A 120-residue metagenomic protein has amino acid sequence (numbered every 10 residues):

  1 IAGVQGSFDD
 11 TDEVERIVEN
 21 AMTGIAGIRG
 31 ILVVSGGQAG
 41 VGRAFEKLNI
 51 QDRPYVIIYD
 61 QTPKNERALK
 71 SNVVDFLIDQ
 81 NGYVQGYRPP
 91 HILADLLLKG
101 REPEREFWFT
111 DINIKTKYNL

Functional and structural regions predicted by a protein language model:
V4-Q5, I78: Hydrophobic residues at beta-strand termini and immediately following loops that shape nucleotide-binding pockets
G6-P63: Hydrophobic alpha-helical
V18-E19, S71-V73, I92-D95: Short, surface-exposed amphipathic charged segments that create phosphate/polyanion-binding patches used for binding
G36, K64, V84-R88: Conserved active-site and cofactor/substrate-binding residues in soluble primary-metabolism enzymes
T62-V74: Flexible loop/hinge segments that line or gate small-molecule binding clefts
S71-Y83: Short beta-strand elements at the ligand-binding edges of bilobed clamshell
N81-L120: Hinge/cleft segment of the Venus flytrap/periplasmic-binding protein
